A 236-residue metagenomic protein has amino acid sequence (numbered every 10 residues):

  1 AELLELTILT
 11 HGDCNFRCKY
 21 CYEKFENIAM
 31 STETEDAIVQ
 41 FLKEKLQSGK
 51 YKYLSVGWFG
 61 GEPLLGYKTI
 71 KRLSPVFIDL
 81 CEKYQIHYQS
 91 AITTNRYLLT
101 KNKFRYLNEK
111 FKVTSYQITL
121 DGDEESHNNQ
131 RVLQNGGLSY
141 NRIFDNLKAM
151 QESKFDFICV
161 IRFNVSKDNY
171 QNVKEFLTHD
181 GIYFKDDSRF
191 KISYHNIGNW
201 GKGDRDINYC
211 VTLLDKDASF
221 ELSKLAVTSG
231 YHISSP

Functional and structural regions predicted by a protein language model:
A1-N102, K110, T114: Conserved alpha-helical substructure of the radical SAM core
Y22-K24, T34, L107, R131-Q134 (+1 more regions): "Short basic amphipathic alpha-helical interaction patches in structured regions
A37-Q40, K68, R72-D79, N102-Y106 (+4 more regions): Alpha-helical scaffolding segments of alpha/beta enzyme cores, especially the outer helices of TIM-barrel or partial
L54, E124-E125: Short, conserved phosphate-binding/catalytic loop or strand-edge motifs used in phosphoryl-/nucleotidyl-transfer
V56-W58, I92, I118, I161 (+1 more regions): Buried hydrophobic side chains on well-structured beta-strands
G61, N95, D121, N164 (+1 more regions): Cofactor-binding loop segments of dinucleotide-utilizing enzymes, especially the Rossmann-like FAD- and NAD(P)+-binding
F104, N108, K112-E124, R189-I197: Non-cysteine beta-strand/loop elements that form the S-adenosyl-L-methionine
E125, N129-P236: Radical SAM enzyme [4Fe-4S]-AdoMet core and its adjacent flexible, acidic and glycine-rich loops/tails across
